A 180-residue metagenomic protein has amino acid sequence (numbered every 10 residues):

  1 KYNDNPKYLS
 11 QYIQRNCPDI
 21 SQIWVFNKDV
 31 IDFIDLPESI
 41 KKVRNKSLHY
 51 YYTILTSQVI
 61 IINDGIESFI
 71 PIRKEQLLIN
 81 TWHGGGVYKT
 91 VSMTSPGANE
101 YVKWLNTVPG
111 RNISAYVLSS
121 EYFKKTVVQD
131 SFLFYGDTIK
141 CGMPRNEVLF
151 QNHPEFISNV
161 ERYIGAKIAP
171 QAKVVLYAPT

Functional and structural regions predicted by a protein language model:
K1, I20, E75, P170-K173: A short, charged/proline- and glycine-enriched loop that marks the coil->beta-strand transition at the N-terminal
K1-Y50: N-terminal pre-catalytic "stem/leader" segment of glycosyltransferase-like enzymes
D4-L9, F33-P37, P71-R73, V91 (+2 more regions): A short acidic (Asp/Glu
K7-Q11, S39-L105: Extended catalytic core of nucleotide-activated donor transferases of GT-like folds
C17-P18, Y52-T56, R73, P109-R111 (+1 more regions): Flexible, charged surface loops at secondary-structure boundaries
Q22-I23, L78, Y116, T138: Hydrophobic/aromatic residues located in beta-strands of well-ordered beta-sheets within soluble catalytic
F26-K28, D64, S119-Y122: Helix N-cap/beta->alpha junction signal
G85-T180: A nucleotide-sugar donor-handling region in carbohydrate enzymes
